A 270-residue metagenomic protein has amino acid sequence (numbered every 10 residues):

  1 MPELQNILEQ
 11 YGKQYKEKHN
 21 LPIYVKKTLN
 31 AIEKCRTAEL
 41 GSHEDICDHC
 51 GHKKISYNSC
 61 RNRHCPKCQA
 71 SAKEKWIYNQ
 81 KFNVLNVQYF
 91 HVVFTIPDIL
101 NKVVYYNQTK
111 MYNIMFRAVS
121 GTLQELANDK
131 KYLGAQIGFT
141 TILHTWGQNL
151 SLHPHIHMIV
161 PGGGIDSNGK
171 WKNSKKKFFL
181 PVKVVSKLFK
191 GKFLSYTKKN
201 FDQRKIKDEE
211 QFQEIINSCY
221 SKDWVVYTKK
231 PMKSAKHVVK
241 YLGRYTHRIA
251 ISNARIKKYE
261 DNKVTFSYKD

Functional and structural regions predicted by a protein language model:
M1-D270: Beta->alpha loop/short-helix hinge microenvironment recognizer with preference for catalytic Tyr/His contexts
